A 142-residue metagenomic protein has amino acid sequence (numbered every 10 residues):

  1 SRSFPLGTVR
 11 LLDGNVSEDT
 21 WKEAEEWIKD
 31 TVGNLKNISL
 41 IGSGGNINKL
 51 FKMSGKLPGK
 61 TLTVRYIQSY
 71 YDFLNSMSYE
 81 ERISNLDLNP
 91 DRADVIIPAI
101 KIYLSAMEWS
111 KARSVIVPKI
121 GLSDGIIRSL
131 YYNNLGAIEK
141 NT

Functional and structural regions predicted by a protein language model:
S1-T142: Helical "lid/coupling" subdomains associated with nucleotide-phosphate turnover
